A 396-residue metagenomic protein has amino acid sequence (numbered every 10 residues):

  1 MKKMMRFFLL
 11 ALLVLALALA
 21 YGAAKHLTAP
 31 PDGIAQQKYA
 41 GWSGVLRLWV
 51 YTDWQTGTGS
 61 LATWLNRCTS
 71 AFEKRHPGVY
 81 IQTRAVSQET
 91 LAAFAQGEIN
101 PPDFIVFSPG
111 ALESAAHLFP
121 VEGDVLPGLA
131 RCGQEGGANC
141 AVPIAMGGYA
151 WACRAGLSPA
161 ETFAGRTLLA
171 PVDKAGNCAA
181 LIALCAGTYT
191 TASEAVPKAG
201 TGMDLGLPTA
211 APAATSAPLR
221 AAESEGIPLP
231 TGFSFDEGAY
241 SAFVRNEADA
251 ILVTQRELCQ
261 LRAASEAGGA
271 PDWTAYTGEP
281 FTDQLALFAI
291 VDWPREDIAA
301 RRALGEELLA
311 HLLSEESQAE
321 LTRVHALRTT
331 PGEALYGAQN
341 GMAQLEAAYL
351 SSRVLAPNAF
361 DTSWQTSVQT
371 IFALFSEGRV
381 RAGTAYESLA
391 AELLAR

Functional and structural regions predicted by a protein language model:
M1-A111, R396: Conserved N-terminal structural module of periplasmic/extracytoplasmic solute-binding proteins
L61, H325-L327, E333-A334, N340-R396: C-terminal capping/gating helix-and-loop segments adjacent to ligand/active sites or protein-protein/ligand interfaces
T90-I105, E113, F235-I251, L374-E377: Short helices/loops that flank or line small-molecule/ion binding pockets
F107-C153, P159-E161: Hinge/lid segment of periplasmic solute-binding proteins
G110-A116, V244, D249-A270: A ligand-binding cleft/hinge motif common to bilobed small-molecule-binding domains
G156-A160, G187-T191, P294-G305: Short helix-loop capping/hinge motifs at secondary-structure junctions, enriched in acidic/polar residues
A175-V244: Glycine-centered hinge/linker elements that transmit conformational signals in sensory and ligand-binding systems
A263-R328: Extracytoplasmic/periplasmic substrate-recognition and gating elements
